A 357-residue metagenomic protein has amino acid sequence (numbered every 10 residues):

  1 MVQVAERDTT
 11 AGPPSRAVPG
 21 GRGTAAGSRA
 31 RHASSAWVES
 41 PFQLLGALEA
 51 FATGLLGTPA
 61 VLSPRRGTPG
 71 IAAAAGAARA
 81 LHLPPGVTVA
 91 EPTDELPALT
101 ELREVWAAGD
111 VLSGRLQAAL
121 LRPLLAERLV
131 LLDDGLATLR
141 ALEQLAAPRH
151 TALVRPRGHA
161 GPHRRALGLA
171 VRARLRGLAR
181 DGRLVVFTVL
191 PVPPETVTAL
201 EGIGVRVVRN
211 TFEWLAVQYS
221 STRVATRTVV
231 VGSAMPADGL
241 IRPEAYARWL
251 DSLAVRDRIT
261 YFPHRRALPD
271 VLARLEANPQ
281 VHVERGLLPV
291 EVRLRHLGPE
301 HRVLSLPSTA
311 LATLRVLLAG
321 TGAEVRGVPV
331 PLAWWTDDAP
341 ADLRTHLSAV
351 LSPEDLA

Functional and structural regions predicted by a protein language model:
M1-S35, T53-T58, V224, W334-A357: Actinobacteria-biased recognition of intrinsically disordered, low-complexity terminal regions
A17-G23, P41-L44, G76-L99, T211-Y219 (+1 more regions): A short, well-structured beta->alpha microelement
S35-H150: Active-site and donor-binding regions of nucleotide-sugar-utilizing enzymes
P41-L56, Q117-L120, I241-A254, A310-V316: Histidine-anchored nucleotide/phosphate-binding helix
T58-G67, V130-D133, V186-F187, R258-R265 (+1 more regions): Short internal beta-strands
A152-V229: A nucleotide-sugar donor-handling region in carbohydrate enzymes
V217-Q218, T228-V283: Redox- and metal-dependent alpha/beta enzyme cores, enriched for Fe-S-associated oxidoreductases and cofactor-handling
L268-A312: Donor nucleotide-activated moiety binding/catalytic core segment of transferases that use nucleotide-activated donors
